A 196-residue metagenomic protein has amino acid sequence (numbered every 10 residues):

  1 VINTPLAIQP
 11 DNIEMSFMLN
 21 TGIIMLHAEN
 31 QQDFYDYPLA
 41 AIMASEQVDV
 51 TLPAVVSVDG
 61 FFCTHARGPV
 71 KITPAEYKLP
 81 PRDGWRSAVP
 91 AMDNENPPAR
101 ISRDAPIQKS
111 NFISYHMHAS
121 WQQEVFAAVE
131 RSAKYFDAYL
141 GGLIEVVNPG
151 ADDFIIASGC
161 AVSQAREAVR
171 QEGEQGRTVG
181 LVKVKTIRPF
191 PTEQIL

Functional and structural regions predicted by a protein language model:
V1, H27-E29, F154-A157: A short, small-residue-rich loop immediately preceding and capping a beta-strand
V1, V55-V58, V182: Beta-strand segments within the central parallel beta-sheet cores of soluble alpha/beta enzyme folds
T4-N12, D36-A40, H65-I72, R166-A168: Short acidic, glycine/serine/threonine-rich loops at helix termini
P5, M18, R131-L196: Thiamine diphosphate
I8-G60, D83: Conserved thiamine diphosphate
N30-Q32, F61-C63, C160-V162, T186-I187: Short, glycine-/Ser/Thr-/acidic-enriched flexible segments
D33-D36, A127, C160, E167: Generic recognition of stable, solvent-exposed alpha-helical segments in well-folded globular domains
P53-E145: Conformationally flexible catalytic loops at phosphate/diphosphate-handling active centers
